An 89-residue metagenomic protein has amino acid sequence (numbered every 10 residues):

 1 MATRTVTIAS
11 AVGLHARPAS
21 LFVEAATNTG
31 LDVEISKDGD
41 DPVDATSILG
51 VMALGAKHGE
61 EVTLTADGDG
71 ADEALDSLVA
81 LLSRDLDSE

Functional and structural regions predicted by a protein language model:
M1, H15, E24, T65 (+1 more regions): Residue-level detector of intrinsically disordered, flexible termini and proteolytic processing junctions
M1-S10: Short amphipathic
R4, L31-V33, E60-V62: Conserved beta-strand core positions
A9-K57, E89: Compact, glycine-rich, soluble single-domain proteins
M52-E89: C-terminal structural segments of small proteins and small subunits
